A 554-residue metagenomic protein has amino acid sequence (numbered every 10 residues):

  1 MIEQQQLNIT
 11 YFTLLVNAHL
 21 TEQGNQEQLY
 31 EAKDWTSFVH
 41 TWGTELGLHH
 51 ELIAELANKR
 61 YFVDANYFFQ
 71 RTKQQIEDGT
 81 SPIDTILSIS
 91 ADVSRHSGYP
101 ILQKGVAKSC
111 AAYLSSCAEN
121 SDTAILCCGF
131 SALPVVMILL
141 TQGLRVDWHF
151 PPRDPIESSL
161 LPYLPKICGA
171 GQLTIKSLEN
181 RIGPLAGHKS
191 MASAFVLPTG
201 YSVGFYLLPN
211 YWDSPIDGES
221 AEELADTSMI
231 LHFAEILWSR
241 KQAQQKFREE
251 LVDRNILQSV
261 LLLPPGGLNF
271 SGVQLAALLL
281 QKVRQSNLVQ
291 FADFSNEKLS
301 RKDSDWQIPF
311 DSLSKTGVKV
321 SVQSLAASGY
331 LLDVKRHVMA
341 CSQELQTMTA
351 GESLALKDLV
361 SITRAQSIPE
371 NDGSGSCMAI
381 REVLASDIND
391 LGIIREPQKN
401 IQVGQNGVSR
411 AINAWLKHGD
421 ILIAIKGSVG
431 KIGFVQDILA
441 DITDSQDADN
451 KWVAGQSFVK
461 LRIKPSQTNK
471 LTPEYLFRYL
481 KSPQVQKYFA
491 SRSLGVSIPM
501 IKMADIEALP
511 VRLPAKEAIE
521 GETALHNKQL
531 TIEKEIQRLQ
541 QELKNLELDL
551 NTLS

Functional and structural regions predicted by a protein language model:
F12-S97: Long recognition/docking surfaces used for binding and targeting
S97-V203, L208-Y211, F233-E235: Conserved S-adenosyl-L-methionine
S202-V273, A277-L278: Conserved Class I SAM-dependent methyltransferase catalytic core
G272, L278, K335, D449-V459 (+1 more regions): A short glycine-rich beta-alpha junction/loop motif
A277-Q281, D293, L384, K460-I463: Short, well-ordered beta-strand micro-motif
S312-C377, A508, A515-S554: Non-catalytic DNA-recognition/assembly elements of restriction-modification systems
K357-D372, S386-H418: Sequence-specific dsDNA recognition surfaces
I412-L480: A short beta-sheet element
